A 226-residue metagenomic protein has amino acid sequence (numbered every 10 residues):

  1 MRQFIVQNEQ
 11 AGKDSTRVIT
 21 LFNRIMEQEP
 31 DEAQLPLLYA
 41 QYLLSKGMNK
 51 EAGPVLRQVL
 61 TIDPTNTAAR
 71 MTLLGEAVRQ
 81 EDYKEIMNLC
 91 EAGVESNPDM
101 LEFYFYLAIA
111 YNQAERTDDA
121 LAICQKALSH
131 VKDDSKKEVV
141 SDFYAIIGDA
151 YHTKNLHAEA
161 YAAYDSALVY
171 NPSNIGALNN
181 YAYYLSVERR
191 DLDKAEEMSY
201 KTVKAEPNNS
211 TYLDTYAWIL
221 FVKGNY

Functional and structural regions predicted by a protein language model:
A11-G12, K46, Q80, A114 (+3 more regions): Structural motif corresponding to the intra-repeat A-B loop/turn of tetratricopeptide repeats
Q41, G75, I109, D149 (+2 more regions): Residue-level recognition of tetratricopeptide repeat
